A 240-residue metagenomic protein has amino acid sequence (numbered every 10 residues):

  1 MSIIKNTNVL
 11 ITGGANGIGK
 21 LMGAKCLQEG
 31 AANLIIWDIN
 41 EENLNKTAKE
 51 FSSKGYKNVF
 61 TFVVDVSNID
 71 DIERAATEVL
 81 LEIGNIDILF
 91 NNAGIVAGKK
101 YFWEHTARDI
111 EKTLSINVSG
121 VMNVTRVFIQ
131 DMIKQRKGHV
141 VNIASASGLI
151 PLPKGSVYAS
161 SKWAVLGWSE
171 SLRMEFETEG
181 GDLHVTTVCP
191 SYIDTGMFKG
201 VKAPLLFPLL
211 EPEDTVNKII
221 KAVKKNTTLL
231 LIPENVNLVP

Functional and structural regions predicted by a protein language model:
S2-I35: Canonical Rossmann dinucleotide-binding motif of NAD(H)/NADP(H)-dependent dehydrogenases/reductases, specifically
A31-T47: Conserved glycine-rich Rossmann-like NAD(P)H-binding loop of the short-chain dehydrogenase/reductase
E41-E42, F62-R74, A107: The beta1-alpha1 cofactor-binding region of Rossmann-like NAD(H)/NADP(H)-dependent oxidoreductases
K100-F102, T106-E111: Substrate-binding pocket helix/loop in short-chain dehydrogenase/reductase
T125, S161: Active-site helix of classical SDR
S145: Residue(s) in the substrate-gating loop at a strand-loop-helix junction that position the organic substrate next
E175-V236: SDR active-site lid
